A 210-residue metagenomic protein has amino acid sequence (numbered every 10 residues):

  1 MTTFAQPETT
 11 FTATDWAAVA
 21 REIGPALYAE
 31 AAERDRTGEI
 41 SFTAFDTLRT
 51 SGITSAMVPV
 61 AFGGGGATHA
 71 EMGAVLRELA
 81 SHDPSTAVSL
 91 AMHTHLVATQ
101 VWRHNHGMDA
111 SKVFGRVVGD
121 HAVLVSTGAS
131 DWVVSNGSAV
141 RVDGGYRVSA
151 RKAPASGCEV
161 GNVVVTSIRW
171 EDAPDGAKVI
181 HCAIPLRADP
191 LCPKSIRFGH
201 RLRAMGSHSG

Functional and structural regions predicted by a protein language model:
M1-A74: Alpha-helical interface subdomain recognition
T2-T14, A32-D35, H93-T99, R103 (+2 more regions): Short, charge-rich amphipathic segments
F42-T50, S55-V160: Glycine-rich flavin
G115-R116, S156, A173-D175, R201-G206: A general structural signal for short secondary-structure junctions and capping/turn motifs
S135, V160-N162, K178, M205-G210: A generic structural signal for well-ordered coil/turn residues at beta-strand boundaries that shape enzyme active-site
R151-S195: A short core secondary-structure module
D189-G210: Flexible, small-/acidic-enriched active-site or ligand-binding loops
